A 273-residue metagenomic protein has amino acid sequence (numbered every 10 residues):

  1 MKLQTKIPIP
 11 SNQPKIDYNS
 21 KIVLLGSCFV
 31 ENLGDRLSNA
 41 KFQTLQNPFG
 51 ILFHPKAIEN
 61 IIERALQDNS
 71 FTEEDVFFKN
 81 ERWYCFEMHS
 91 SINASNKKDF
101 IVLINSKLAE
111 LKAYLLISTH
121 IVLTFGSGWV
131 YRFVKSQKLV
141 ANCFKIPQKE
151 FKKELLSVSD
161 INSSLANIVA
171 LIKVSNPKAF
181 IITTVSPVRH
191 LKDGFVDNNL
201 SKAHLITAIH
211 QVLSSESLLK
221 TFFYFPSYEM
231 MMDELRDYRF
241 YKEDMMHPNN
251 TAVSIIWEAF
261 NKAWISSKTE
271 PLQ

Functional and structural regions predicted by a protein language model:
M1-Q273: Extracellular glycan-modifying ectodomains
